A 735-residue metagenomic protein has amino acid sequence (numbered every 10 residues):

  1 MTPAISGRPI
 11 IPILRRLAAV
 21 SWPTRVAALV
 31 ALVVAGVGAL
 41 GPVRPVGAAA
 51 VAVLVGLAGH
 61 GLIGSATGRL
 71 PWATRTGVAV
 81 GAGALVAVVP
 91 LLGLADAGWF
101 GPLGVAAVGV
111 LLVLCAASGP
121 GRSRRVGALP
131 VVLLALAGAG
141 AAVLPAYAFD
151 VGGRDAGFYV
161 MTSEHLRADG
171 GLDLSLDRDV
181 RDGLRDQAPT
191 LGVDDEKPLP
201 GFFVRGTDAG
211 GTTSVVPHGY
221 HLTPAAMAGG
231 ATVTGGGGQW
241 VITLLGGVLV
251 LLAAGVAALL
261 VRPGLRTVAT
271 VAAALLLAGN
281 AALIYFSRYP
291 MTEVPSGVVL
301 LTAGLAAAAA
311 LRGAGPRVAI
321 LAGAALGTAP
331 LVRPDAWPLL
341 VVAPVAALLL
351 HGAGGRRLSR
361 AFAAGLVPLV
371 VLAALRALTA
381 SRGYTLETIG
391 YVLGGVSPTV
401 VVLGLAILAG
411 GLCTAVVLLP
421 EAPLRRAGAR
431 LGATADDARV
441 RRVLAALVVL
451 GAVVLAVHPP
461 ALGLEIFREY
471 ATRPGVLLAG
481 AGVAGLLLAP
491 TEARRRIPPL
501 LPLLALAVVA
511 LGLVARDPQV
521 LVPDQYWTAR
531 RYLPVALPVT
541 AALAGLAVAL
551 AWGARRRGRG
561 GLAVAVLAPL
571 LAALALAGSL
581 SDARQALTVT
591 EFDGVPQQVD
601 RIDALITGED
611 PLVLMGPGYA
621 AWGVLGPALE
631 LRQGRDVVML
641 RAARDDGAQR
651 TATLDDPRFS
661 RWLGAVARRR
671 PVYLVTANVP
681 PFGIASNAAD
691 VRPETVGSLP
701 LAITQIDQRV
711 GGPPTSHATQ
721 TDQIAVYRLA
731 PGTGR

Functional and structural regions predicted by a protein language model:
M1-A128, A353-E492, T651-G664, R668 (+2 more regions): Membrane-embedded, hydrophobic transmembrane alpha-helices
H60-G61, P90, L112-G119, G237-P263 (+1 more regions): Transmembrane-helix motifs of polytopic, lipid-linked glycan transferases
A135-L144, A148, A336, A373-A377 (+3 more regions): Transmembrane alpha-helical segments
Y159-V160, F286, E293, I466-L486 (+1 more regions): Hydrophobic/aromatic-rich transmembrane helices and adjacent perimembrane loops
A168-A231, P518-P523: Interfacial juxtamembrane loops and adjacent helix segments that form the catalytic/substrate-binding surfaces
A273-L275, V318-R333, V342-V345, L366-V370: Membrane-interface alpha helices of multi-pass inner-membrane proteins
A282-S296, P334-D335: Short acidic/glycine- and proline-prone juxtamembrane loop motifs at membrane-interface regions of multi-pass membrane
A303-A319, H351-G355: Membrane-interface transmembrane helices that cradle and orient dolichyl/undecaprenyl
